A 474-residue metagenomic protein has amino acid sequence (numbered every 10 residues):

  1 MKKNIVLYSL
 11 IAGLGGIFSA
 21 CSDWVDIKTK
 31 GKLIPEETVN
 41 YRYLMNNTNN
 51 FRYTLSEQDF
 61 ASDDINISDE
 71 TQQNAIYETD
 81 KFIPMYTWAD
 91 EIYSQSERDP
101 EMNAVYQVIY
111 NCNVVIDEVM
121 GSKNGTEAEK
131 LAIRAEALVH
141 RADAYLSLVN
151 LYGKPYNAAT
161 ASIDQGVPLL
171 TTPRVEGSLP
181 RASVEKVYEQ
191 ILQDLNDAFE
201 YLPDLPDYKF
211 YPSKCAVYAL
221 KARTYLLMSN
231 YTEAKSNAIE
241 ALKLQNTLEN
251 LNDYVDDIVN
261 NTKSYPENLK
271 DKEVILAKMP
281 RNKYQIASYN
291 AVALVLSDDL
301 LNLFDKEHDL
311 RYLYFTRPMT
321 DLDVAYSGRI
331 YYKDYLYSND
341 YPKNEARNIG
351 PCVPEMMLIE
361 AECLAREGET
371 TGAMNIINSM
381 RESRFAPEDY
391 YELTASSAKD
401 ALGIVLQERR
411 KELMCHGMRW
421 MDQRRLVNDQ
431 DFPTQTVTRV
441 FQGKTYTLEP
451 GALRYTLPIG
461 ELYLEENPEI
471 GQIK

Functional and structural regions predicted by a protein language model:
M1-C21: Sec-dependent bacterial lipoprotein signal peptides
C21-I67, L303-D305, E388-Y391, N428-K474: Membrane-proximal, proline-rich intrinsically disordered regions
G31-E36, S62-Q72, K154-I163, D204-S288 (+1 more regions): Short, surface-exposed recognition loops and adjoining beta-strand edges that mediate ligand/DNA contacts, enriched
T48, L55-E57, M228-S229, K235 (+6 more regions): Extended ligand-binding clefts on enzyme/binding-domain cores
D80-Y152, A182-E185, D197-L205, P342-N348 (+2 more regions): Conserved, well-structured interaction surfaces
